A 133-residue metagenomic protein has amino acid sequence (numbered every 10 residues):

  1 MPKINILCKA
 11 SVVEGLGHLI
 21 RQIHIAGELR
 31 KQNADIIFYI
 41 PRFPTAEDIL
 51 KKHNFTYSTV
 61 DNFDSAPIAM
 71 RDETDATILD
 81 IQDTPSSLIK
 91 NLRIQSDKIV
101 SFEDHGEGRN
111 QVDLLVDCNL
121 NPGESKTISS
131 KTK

Functional and structural regions predicted by a protein language model:
M1-N5: Extreme N-terminal starter segment of soluble prokaryotic enzymes
L7-E28, I40-S130: Active-site and donor-binding regions of nucleotide-sugar-utilizing enzymes
K31-I37: A generic structural motif
